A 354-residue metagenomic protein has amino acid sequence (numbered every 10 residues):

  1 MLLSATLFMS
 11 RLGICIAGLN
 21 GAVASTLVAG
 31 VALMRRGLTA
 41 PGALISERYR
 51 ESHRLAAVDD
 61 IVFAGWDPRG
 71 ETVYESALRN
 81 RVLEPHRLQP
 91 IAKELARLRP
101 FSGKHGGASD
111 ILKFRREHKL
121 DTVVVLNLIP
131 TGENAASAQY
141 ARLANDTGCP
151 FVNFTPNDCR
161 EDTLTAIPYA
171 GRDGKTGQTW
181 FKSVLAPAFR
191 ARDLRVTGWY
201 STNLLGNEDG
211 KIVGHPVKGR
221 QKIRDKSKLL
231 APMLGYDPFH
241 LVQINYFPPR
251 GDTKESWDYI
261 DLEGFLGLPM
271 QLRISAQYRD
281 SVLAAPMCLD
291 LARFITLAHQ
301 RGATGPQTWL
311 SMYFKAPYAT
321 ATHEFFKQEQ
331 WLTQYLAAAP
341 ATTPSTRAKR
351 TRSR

Functional and structural regions predicted by a protein language model:
L2-R160, T165, D280, A284-R352: Metallocofactor- and cofactor-centric catalytic cores in central/energy metabolism, strongly enriched
S4, L185-A186, P249-R250: A generic local secondary-structure boundary/capping motif
G13, V123-V124, C149-P150, P168 (+3 more regions): Structural motif
G13-I14, P168-R172, I274-R279: A short glycine/serine-rich beta->alpha loop
N20, D67-G70, T176-G177, Y200-N207 (+4 more regions): Glycine-rich beta-alpha junction loops
A170-R172, T176-L241: Conserved anion/nucleotide-ligand pocket segment
H240-I244, P249-P306: Glycine-rich, aromatic-lined ligand/substrate-binding cores of catalytic and carbohydrate-binding domains
